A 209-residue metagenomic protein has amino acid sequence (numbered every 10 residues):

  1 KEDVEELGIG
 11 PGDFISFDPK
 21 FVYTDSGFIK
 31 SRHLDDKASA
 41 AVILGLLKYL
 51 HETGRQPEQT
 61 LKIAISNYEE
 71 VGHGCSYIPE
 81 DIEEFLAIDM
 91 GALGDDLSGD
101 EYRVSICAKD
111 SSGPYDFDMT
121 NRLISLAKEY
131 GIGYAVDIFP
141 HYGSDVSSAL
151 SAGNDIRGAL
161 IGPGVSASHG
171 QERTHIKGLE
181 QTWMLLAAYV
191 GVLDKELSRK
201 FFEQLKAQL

Functional and structural regions predicted by a protein language model:
K1-L209: N-terminal hydrophobic/helix-forming segments and targeting peptides
